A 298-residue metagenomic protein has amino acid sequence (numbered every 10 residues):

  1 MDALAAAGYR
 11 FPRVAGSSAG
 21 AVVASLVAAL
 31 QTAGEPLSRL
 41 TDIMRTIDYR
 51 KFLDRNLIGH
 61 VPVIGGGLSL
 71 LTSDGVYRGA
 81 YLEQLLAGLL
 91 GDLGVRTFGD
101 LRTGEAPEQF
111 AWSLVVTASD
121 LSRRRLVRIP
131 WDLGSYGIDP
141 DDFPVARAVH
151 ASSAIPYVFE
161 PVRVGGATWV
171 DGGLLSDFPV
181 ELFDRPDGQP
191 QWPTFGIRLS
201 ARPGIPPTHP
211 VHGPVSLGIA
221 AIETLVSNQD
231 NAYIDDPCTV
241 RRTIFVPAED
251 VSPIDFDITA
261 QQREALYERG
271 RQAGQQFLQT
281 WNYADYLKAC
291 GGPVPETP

Functional and structural regions predicted by a protein language model:
M1-A15, L26-P298: Patatin-like phospholipase
S18: Catalytic nucleophile serine of serine hydrolases, specifically the conserved "nucleophile elbow" pentapeptide
A21: Residues forming the Rossmann-fold NAD(P)(H) cofactor-binding site
